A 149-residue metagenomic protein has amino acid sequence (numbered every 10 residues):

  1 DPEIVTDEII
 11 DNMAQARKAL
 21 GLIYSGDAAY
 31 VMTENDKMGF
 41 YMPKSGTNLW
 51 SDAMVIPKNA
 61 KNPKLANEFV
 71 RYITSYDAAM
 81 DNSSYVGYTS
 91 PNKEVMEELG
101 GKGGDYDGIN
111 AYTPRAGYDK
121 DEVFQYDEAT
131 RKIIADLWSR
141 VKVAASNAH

Functional and structural regions predicted by a protein language model:
D1-P2, A19, K37, N62 (+3 more regions): A general structural signal for well-ordered secondary-structure junctions
D1-Y41: Ligand-binding pocket segment of bilobal, Venus flytrap-like solute-binding proteins
I4-D7, L22, N59-K64, Y76 (+1 more regions): Soluble non-cytosolic domains of exported or imported proteins
I10, A14, L22, N67-T74 (+3 more regions): Non-transmembrane alpha-helical segments in soluble domains of secreted/periplasmic/extracellular proteins
R17, S25, M32, K58 (+3 more regions): Sec/Tat-exported extracytoplasmic proteins
E34-K58: Periplasmic-binding protein-like
N48, P57-Y118: Mature extracytoplasmic/periplasmic domains
P114-H149: Conserved C-terminal helix/tail region of periplasmic/extracytoplasmic solute-binding proteins
